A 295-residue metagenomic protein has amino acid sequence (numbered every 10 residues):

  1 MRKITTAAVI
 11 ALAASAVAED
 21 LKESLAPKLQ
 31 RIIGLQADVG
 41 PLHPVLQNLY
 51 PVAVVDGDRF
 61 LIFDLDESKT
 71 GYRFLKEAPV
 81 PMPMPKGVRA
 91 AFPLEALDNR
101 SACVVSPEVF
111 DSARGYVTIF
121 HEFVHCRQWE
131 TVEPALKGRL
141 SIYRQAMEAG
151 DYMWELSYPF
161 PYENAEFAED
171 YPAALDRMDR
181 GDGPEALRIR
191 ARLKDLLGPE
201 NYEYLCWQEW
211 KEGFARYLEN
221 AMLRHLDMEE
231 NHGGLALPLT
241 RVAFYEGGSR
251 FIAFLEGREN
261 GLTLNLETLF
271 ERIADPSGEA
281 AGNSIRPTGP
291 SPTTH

Functional and structural regions predicted by a protein language model:
R2-V9: Sec-dependent signal peptide recognition, specifically the positively charged N-region followed immediately by
V9-A18: Hydrophobic h-region of N-terminal signal peptides that target proteins for export in Gram-negative bacteria
E19-A78, V109, A215: N-terminal mature-domain "stem" immediately C-terminal to a signal peptide or N-terminal signal-anchor/transmembrane
T70-N99, D111: Catalytic zinc-binding patch centered on the HExxH motif and its immediate surroundings that defines zinc-dependent
V104-I119: Short pre-active-site segment immediately N-terminal to the catalytic Zn-binding motif
V117-E130: Active-site recognition of the HExxH zinc-binding catalytic motif
E130-E230, E259: Post-HExxH zinc-binding segment in Zn-dependent metallohydrolases
I189-H295: Pan-zinc metallopeptidase signature
